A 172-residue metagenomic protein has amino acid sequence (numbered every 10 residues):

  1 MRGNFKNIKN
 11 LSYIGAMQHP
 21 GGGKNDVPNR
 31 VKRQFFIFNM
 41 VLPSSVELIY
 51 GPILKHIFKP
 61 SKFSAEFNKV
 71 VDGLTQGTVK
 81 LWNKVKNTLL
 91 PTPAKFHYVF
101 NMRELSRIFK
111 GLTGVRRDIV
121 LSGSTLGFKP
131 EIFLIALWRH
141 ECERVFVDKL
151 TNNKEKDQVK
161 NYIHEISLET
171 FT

Functional and structural regions predicted by a protein language model:
M1-I8, Q18-G21: Conserved C-terminal subdomain of P-loop nucleotide-binding cores
R2-K6, N29, H97: Replace "in large, NTP-powered and nucleic-acid-processing enzymes" with "in large, NTP-powered factors and other
K9-I14, Q18, R33-F36, V41-T172: Alpha-helical lid/collar subdomain of P-loop NTPases
P20-Q34: Short regulatory helix/loop adjacent to the ATP-binding pocket of P-loop NTPases
